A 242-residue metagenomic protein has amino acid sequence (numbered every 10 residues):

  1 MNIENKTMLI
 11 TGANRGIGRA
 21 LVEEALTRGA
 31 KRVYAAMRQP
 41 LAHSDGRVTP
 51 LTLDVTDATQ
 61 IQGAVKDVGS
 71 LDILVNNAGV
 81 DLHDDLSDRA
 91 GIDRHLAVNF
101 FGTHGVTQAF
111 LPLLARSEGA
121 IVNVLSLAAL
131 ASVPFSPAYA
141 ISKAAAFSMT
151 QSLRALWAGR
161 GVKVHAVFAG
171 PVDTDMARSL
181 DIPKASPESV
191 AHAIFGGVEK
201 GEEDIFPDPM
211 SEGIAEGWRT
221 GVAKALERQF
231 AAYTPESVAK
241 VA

Functional and structural regions predicted by a protein language model:
N2-R32: Canonical Rossmann dinucleotide-binding motif of NAD(H)/NADP(H)-dependent dehydrogenases/reductases, specifically
N14, L96, T107, S142: Active-site helix of classical SDR
P50, H95-L96: A hydrophobic alpha-helix adjacent to the NAD(P)-binding/active-site core of NAD(P)-dependent oxidoreductases, strongly
G79-D93, F135-A138: Conserved mid-core segment of classical short-chain dehydrogenase/reductases
S126: Residue(s) in the substrate-gating loop at a strand-loop-helix junction that position the organic substrate next
A131, S152-K163: Active-site-adjacent segment of SDR/Rossmann-fold oxidoreductases
A166, T174, R178-T220: C-terminal helical subdomain
